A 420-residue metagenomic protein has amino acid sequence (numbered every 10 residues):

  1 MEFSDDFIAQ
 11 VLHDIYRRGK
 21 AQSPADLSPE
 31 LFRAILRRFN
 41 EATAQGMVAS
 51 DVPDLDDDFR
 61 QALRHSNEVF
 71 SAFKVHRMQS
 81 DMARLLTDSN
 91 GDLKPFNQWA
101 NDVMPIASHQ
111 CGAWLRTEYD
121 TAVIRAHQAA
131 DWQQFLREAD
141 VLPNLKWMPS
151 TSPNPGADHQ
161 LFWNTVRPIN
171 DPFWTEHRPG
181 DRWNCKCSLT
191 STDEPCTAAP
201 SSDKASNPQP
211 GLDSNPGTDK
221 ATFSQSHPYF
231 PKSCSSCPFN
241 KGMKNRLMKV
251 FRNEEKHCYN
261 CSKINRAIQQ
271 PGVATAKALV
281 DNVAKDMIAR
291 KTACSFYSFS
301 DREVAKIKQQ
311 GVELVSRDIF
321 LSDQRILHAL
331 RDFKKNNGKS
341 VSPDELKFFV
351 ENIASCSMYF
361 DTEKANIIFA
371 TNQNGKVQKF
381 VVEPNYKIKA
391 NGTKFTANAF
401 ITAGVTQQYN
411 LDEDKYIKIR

Functional and structural regions predicted by a protein language model:
M1-N90: Structured, charged N-terminal subsegments at the starts of enzyme catalytic cores and at intra-chain domain/subunit
V69-L145: Active-site acidic/histidine clusters and adjacent loop/turn architecture that either coordinate catalytic ions
M82, Y119, H159, A329-L330: Bulky hydrophobic/aromatic "packing anchor" residues in well-ordered structure
M104, L145-M148, F223, A365-N372: Generic recognition of long tandem-repeat/solenoid scaffolds
A122-P195: Conserved short secondary-structure elements within globular domains
T165-F230, T402-R420: Compact mixed alphabeta submodule
A198-S298: Extended intrinsically disordered terminal tails
F251-R420: Ribonuclease/tRNase effector modules and their secretory precursors
